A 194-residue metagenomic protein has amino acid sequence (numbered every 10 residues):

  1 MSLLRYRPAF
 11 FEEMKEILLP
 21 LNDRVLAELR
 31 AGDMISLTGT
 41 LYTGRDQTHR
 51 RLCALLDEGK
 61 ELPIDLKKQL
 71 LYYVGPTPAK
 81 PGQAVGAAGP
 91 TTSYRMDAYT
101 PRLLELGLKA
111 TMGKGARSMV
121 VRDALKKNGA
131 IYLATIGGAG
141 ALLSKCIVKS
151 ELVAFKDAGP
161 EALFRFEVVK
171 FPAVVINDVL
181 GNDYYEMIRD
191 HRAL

Functional and structural regions predicted by a protein language model:
M1-E13: N-terminal amphipathic/basic-hydrophobic helices that include classical n-h-c signal peptides and signal-anchor
E13-L21: Short, structured beta-strand/loop micro-motifs enriched in basic residues and often containing a Trp
T43-F171: Feature captures the catalytic cores and cofactor-binding loops of soluble hydro-lyases/lyases that act on carboxylate
T100, V175-L194: Active-site/ligand-binding-proximal alpha/beta "capping" segment
